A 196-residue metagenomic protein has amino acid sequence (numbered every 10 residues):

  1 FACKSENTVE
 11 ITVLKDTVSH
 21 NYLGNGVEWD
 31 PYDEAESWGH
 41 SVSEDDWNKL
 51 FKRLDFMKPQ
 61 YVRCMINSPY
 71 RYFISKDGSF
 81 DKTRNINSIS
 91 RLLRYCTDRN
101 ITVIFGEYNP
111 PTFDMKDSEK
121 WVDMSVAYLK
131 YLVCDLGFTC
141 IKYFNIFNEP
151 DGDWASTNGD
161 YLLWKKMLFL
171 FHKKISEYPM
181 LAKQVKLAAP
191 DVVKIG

Functional and structural regions predicted by a protein language model:
C3-Y143, G152-D153, N158, L162-I195: Non-catalytic accessory regions flanking glycosidase/transglycosidase catalytic cores in CAZymes
F147-E149: Active-site neighborhood of divalent metal-dependent phosphoester/pyrophosphate hydrolases
